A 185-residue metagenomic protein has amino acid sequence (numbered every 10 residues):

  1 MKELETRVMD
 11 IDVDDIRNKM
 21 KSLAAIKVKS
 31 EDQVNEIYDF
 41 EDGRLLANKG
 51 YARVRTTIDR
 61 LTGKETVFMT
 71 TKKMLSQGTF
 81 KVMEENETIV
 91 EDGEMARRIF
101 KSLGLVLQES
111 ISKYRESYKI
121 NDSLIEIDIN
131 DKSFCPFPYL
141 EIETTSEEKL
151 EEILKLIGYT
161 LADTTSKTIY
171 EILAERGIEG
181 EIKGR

Functional and structural regions predicted by a protein language model:
M1-D122, T160-L161, S166-R185: N-terminal strand-loop-strand beta-hairpin
V8-D10, D92, I129-D131, E143-S146: Short, structured patches in soluble enzyme cores that scaffold and shape functional sites
V13, E147-L150: Short, well-ordered alpha-helical microsegments
Y51-T57, T71-K72, D128-N130, E143-T145 (+1 more regions): A structural feature that tracks compact, well-ordered secondary-structure segments with a strong bias toward
E109-T144: Conserved, surface-exposed functional patches that form binding/active-site neighborhoods
Y139, S146, E175-I178: Bulky hydrophobic/aromatic packing residues
E151-A162: Long, well-ordered alpha-helical scaffolding segments within enzyme catalytic domains, especially pronounced
